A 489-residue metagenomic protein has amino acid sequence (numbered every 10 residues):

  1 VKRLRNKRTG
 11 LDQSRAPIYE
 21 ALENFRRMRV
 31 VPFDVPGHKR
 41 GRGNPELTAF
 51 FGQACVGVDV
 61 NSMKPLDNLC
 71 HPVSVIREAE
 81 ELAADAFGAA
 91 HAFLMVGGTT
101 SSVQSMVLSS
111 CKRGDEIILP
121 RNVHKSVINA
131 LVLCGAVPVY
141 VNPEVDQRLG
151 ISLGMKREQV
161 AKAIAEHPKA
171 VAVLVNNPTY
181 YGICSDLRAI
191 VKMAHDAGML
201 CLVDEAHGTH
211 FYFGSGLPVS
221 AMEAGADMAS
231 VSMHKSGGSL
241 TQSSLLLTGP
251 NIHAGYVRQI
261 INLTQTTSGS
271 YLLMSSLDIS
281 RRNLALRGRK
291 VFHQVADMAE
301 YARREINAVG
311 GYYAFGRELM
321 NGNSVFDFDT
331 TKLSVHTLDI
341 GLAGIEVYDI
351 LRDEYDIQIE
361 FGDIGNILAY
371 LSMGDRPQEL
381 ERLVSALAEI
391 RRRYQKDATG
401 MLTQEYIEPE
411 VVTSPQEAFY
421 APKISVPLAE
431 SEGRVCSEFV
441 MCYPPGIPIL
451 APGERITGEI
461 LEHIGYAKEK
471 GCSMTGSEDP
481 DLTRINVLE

Functional and structural regions predicted by a protein language model:
V1-S74, P445: N-terminal "arm"/small-domain region of PLP-dependent enzymes with the aminotransferase-like
V56-S101: Conserved N-terminal alpha-helix of the aminotransferase class I/II PLP-enzyme fold
H91-I117, A130: Conserved beta-loop-alpha segment that forms the PLP phosphate-binding cup at the N-terminus of a helix
G114-V175: PLP-dependent aminotransferase-like
L149-H210: Active-site phosphate-binding strand-loop segment of PLP-dependent enzymes
S220-Q259, Q265-S276: Active-site PLP attachment segment
S280-R303, E379: Structural signature of PLP-dependent enzymes
Y301-G476: Conserved C-terminal alpha-helix-loop-beta "cap" of PLP-dependent enzymes that closes/shapes the active-site mouth
